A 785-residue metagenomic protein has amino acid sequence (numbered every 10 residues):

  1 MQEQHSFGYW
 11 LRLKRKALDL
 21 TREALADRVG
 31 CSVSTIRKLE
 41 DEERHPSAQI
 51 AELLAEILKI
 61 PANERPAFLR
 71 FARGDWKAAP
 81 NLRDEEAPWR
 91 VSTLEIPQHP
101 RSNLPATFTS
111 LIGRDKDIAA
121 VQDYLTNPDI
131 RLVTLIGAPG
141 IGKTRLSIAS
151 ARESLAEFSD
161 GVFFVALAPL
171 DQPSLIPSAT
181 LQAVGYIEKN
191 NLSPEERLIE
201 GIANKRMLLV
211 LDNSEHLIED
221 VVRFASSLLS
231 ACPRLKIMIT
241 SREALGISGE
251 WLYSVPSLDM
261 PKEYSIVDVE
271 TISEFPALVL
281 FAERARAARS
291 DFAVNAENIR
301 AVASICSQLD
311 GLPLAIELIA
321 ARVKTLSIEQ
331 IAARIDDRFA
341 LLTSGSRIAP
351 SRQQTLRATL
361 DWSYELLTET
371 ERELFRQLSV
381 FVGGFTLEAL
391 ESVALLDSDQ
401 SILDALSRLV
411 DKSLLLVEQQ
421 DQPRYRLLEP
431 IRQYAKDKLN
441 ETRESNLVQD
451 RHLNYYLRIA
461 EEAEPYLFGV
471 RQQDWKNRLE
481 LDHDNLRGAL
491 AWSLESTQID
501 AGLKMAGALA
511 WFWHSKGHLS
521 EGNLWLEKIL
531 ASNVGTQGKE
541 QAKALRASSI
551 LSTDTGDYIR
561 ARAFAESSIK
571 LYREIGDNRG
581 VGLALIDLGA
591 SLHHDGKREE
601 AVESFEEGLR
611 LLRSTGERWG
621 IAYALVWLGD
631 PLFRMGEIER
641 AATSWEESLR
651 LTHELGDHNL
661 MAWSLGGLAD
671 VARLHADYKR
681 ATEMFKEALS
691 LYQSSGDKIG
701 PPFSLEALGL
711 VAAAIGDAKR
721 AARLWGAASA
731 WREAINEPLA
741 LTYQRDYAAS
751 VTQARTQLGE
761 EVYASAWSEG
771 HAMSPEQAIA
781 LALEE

Functional and structural regions predicted by a protein language model:
M1-L18, E52: A short, Lys/Arg-rich alpha-helix, primarily the initiator
M1-Q4, D27-R28, P46-P97: Short amphipathic recognition helices of helix-turn-helix/homeodomain-type DNA-binding modules
A17-K38, A48: Short alpha-helical DNA-recognition segment
P88-A531, K698-I699, L705-A707, V711-A727 (+4 more regions): Aliphatic-rich helical/repeat scaffold segments used for oligomerization and domain docking
E495-S496, V534-Q537, L571-D577, D595 (+5 more regions): Short coil/turn linkers that connect adjacent helices within long alpha-helical scaffolds, especially alpha-solenoid
Q541, L545-S552, F564, L571 (+12 more regions): TPR/Sel1-like alpha-solenoid repeat signature
